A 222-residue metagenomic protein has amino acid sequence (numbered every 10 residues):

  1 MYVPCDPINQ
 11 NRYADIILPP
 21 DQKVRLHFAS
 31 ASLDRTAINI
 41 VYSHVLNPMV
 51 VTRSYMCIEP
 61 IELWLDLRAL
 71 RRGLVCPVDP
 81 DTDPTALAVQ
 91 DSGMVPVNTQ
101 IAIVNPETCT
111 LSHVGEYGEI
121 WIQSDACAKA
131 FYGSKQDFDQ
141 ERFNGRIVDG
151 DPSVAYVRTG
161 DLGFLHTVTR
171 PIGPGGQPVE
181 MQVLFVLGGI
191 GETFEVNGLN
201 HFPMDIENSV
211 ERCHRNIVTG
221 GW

Functional and structural regions predicted by a protein language model:
M1-A86, Q100-I101, E107-T110, E116 (+2 more regions): Gly/Ser/Thr-rich phosphate-binding loop
K23-A29, I147-D149, P174-G175, G220: Short helix/loop segment immediately N-terminal to the Walker
T36-N39, V154, V218-W222: Acidic/polar loop patches that form or flank catalytic/metal-binding clefts of enzymes that bind anionic ligands
D91-Q100, P106-G115, E119-N200: Conserved ATP-binding/catalytic segment of the ANL
K129-Y132, E207, E211: Amphipathic alpha-helical interaction motifs in eukaryotic regulatory proteins
L162, T167, R212-W222: C-terminal boundary motif of the adenylate-forming
G189, M204, T219: Basic, glycine-rich polyanion-binding accessory segments appended to enzymes
